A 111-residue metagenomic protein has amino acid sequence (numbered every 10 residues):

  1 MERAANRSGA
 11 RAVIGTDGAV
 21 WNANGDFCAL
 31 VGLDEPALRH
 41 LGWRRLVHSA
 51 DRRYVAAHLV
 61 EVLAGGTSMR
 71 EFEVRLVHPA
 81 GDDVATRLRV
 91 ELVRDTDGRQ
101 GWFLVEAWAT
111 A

Functional and structural regions predicted by a protein language model:
R11-G15: Core hydrophobic beta-sheet residues of small sensory/regulatory alpha/beta domains, primarily PAS-family
V20-W21: Conserved hydrophobic beta-strand signature of PAS-family and PAS-like sensory domains
F27-L38: PAS/PAS-like sensory domain cap-loop motif
A37-A50: PAS-family sensory/regulatory domains
A50-R75: Terminal output helix/cap of sensory domains in signal transduction proteins
E73, D83-R87, W102: Beta-strand residues that line the small-molecule/cofactor-binding core of sensory signal-transduction domains
E73-G81, R94-D95: PAS-family sensory domains
L88-A111: Short loop/turn elements at sensory-signaling interfaces that couple input to output
